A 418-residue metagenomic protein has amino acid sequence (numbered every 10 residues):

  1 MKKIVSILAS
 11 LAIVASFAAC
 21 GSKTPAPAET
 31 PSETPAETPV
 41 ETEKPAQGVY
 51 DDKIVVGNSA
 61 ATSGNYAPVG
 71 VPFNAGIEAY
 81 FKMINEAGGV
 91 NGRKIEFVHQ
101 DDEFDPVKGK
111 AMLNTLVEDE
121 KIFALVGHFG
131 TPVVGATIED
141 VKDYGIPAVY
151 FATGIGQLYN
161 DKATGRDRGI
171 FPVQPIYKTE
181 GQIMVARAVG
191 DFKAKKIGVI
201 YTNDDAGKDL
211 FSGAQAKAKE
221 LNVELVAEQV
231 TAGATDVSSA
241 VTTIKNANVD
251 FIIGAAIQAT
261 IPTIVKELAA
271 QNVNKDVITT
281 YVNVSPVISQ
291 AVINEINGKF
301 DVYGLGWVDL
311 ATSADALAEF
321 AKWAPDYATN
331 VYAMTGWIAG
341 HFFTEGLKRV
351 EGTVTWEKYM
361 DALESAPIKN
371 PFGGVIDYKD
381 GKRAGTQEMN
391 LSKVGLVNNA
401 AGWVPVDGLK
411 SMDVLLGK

Functional and structural regions predicted by a protein language model:
M1-I4: Positively charged n-region of N-terminal signal peptides that target proteins for export
A18-E29: Bacterial lipoprotein signal-peptidase II cleavage site
P27, P35-N58, E86-K94, V189-K195 (+1 more regions): Immediate post-signal peptide segment of exported/extracytoplasmic ligand-binding proteins
E41-Y50, G57-E78, Q100-V107, F129-G130 (+2 more regions): Extracytoplasmic "Venus flytrap"
K44, P68-A75, A87-D161, Q229-S238 (+2 more regions): Beta-alpha junction/loop-to-helix N-cap segments that form part of ligand/metal-binding clefts
K121-E228, D276-N297, D301, L310: Extracytoplasmic ligand/sensor domains, especially the bilobed periplasmic-binding protein
L268-W337, S411-D413: Extracellular/periplasmic periplasmic-binding protein-like sensory domains
Y327-A333, T344-A401: Segments of small-molecule ligand-sensing domains
